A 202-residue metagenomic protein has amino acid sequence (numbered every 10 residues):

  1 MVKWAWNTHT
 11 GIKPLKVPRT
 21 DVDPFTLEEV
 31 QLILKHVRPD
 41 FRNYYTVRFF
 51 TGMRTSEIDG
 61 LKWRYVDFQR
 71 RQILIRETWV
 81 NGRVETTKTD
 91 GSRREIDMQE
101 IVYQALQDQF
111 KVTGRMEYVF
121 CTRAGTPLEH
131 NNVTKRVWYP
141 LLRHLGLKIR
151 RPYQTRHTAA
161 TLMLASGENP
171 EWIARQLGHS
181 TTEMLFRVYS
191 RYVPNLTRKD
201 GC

Functional and structural regions predicted by a protein language model:
V2-W6, G52-R54: Extended, charge-enriched helical/coil interaction regions that scaffold DNA-processing and chromosome-maintenance
T10-D23, L27-L32, T51, G60-K111: Conserved tyrosine-mediated DNA breakage-rejoining catalytic core shared by Y-recombinases
K16, P24, W79, L177-G201: Catalytic-site neighborhood detector that most strongly recognizes the C-terminal catalytic loop/helix of tyrosine
R19, F41, Q69, S92 (+4 more regions): Exposed loop/turn and edge beta-strand positions of beta-sandwich/beta-sheet ligand-binding modules
E28, R70, E77-T78, Q99-K148: Active-site/catalytic core of tyrosine-dependent DNA strand-transfer enzymes
P39-R42, T46, F50-E57, N132 (+3 more regions): C-terminal catalytic core of tyrosine-transesterase DNA break-rejoin enzymes
Y65-Q72, I149, E168-V188: Short, polar N-cap/turn motifs at the start of nucleic acid-interacting alpha helices
